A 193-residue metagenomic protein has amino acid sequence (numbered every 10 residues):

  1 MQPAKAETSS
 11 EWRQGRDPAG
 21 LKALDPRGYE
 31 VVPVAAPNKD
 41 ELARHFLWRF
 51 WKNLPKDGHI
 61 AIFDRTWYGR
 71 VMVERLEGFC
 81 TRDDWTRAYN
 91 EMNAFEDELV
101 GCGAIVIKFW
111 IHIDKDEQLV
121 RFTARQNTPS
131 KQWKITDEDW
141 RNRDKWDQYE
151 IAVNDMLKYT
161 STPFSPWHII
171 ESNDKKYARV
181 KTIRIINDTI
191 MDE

Functional and structural regions predicted by a protein language model:
M1-E193: Glycine-rich phosphate-binding loop of ATP-dependent small-molecule kinases
